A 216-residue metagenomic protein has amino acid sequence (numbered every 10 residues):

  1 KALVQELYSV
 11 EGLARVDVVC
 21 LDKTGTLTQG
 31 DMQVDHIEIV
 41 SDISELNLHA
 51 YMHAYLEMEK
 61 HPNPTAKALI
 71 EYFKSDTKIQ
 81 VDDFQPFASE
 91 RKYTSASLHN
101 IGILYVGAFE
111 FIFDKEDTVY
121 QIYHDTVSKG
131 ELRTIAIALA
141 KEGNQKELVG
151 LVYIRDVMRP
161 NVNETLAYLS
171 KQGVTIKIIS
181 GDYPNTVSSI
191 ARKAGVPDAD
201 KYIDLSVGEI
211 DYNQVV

Functional and structural regions predicted by a protein language model:
K1-Y8, Q33-I37: Juxtamembrane helix-loop transition segments at the membrane interface in multi-pass membrane proteins
Y8-E11, L104: Structural motif
E11-V16, N213-V216: Short basic/glycine-enriched coil/helix segment immediately N-terminal to the Walker B
R15-L148, I154, A167-Y168, I176-G195: Cytosolic catalytic regions of ATP/NTP-dependent phosphoryl-transfer enzymes
E164-A167, T175, D198-V216: C-terminal cap/substrate-recognition subdomain and adjoining C-terminal extension of metal-dependent phosphatase-like
Q172: Glycine-rich, often acidic-flanked micro-motifs that create phosphate/phosphodiester-binding or positioning elements
